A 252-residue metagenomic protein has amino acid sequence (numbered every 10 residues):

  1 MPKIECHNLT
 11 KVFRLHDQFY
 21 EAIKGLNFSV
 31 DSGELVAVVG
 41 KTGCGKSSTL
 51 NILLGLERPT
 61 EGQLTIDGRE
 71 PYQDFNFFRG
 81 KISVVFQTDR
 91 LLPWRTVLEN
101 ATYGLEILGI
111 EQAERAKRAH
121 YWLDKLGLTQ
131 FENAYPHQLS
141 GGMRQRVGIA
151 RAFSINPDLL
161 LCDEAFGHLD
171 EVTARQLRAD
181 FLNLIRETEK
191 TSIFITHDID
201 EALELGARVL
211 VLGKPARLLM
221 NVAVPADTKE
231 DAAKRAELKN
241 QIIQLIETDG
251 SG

Functional and structural regions predicted by a protein language model:
V39-K41: The feature captures the beta-strand-to-loop junction immediately N-terminal to the Walker
L54: Helix-to-loop junction immediately C-terminal to a conserved catalytic motif
E70-S83, I107, Q112-A116, A233-R235 (+1 more regions): ABC ATPase NBD coupling module
L98-E106, A116, A223: Short helical segment in ABC ATPase nucleotide-binding domains corresponding to the A-loop/adjacent helical element
A134-H137, I155: Conserved signature/switch motifs of ABC ATPase nucleotide-binding domains
I149: Hydrophobic anchor residue at the start of the ABC signature
L160-D163: Catalytic Walker B motif of ABC-type/P-loop ATPase nucleotide-binding domains
